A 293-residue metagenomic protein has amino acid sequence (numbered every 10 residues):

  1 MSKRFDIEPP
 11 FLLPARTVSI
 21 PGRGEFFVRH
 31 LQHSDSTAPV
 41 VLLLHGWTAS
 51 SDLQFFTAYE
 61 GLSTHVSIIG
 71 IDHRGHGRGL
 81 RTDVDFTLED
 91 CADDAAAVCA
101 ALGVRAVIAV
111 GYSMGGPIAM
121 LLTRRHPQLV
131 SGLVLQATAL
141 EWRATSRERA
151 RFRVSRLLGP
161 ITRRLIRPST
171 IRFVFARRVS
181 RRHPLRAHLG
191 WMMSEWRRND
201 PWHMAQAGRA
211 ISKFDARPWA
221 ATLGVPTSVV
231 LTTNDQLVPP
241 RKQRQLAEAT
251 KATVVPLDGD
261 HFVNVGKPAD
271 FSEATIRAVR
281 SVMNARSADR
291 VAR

Functional and structural regions predicted by a protein language model:
R4-E25: N-terminal cap/lid segment of alpha/beta-hydrolase-fold proteins
G24-R78: Conserved HGGG/HGGXW glycine-rich cap/lid loop of the alpha/beta-hydrolase fold
F56, I69-V110: Active-site loop/oxyanion-hole signature of alpha/beta-hydrolase fold enzymes
Y59-G61, P226-G259: Conserved loop-alpha-helix segment in the C-terminal half of the alpha/beta-hydrolase fold that carries the catalytic
G111, G115, A119: Gly/Ala-rich beta-loop-alpha elbow adjacent to hydrolase catalytic centers
M120, R124, S131-T162: Flexible "cap/lid" loop of the alpha/beta hydrolase fold
A144-S146, R164-A221: Conserved alpha/beta-hydrolase catalytic His-Asp/Glu region
G259-E273: Catalytic histidine-centered segment of alpha/beta-hydrolase-like enzymes
